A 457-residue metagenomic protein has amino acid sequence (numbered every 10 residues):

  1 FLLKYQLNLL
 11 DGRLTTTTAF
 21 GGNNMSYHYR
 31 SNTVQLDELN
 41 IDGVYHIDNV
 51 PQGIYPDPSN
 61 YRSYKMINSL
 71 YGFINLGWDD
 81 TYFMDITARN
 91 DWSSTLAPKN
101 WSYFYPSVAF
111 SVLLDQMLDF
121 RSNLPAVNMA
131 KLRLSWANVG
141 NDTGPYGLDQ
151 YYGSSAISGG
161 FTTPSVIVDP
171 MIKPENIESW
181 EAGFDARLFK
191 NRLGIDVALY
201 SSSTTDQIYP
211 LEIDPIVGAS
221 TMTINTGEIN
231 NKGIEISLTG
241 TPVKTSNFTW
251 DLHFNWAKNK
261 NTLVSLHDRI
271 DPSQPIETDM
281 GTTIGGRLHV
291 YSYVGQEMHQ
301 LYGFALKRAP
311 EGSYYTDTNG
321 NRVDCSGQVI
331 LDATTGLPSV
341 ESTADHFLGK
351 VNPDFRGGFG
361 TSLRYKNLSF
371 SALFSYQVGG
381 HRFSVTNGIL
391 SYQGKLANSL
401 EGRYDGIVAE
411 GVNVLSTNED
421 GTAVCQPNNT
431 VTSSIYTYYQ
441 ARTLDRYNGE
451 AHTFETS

Functional and structural regions predicted by a protein language model:
F1-Q6, T17-V44, R62-Y71, N75-G77 (+4 more regions): Outer/extracellular conduits and scaffolds centered on Gram-negative outer-membrane beta-barrels
N49-Q52: Outer membrane beta-barrel transmembrane domains
D57-N60: Membrane-embedded translocation segments of transport machinery
A156-T162: P-loop NTPase nucleotide-binding/switch module
